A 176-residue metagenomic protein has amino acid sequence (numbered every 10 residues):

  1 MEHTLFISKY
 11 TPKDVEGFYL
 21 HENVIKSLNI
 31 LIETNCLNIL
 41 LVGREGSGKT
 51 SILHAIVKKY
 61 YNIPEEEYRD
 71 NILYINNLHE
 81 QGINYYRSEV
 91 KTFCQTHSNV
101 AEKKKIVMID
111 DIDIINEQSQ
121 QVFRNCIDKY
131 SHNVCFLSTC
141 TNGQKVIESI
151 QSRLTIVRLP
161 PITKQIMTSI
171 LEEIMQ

Functional and structural regions predicted by a protein language model:
M1-Q176: P-loop/Walker A NTP-binding region and its immediately flanking N-terminal helices in P-loop NTPase folds
